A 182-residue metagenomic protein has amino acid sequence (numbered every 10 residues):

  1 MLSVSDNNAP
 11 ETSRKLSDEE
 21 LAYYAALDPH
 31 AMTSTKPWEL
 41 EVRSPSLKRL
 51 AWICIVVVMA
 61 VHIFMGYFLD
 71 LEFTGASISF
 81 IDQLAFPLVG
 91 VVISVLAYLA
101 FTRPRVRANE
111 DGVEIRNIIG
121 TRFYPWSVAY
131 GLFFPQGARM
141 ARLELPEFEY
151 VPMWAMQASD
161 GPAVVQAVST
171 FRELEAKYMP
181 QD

Functional and structural regions predicted by a protein language model:
M1-S77: N-terminal membrane-targeting/pre-transmembrane regions
Y23-P29, L47, T102-R105, N109 (+4 more regions): Acidic/histidine-enriched, beta-strand-rich ligand/metal-binding domains
L50-W52, P125, M153, A163: Short acidic, gly/pro-rich beta-turn/loop elements at beta-sheet edges and active-site/ligand-binding grooves
W52-F64, L84-A100: Single-pass alpha-helical transmembrane signal-anchor segments
F80-D82: Cytoplasmic-side transmembrane-helix entry/capping segments in multi-pass membrane proteins
P87-P125: Conserved beta-hairpin
R107, R122-Q157: Acidic, Ser/Thr-rich low-complexity segments on the non-lumenal side of membrane proteins
E144-D182: A membrane-cytosol interface segment of integral membrane proteins
